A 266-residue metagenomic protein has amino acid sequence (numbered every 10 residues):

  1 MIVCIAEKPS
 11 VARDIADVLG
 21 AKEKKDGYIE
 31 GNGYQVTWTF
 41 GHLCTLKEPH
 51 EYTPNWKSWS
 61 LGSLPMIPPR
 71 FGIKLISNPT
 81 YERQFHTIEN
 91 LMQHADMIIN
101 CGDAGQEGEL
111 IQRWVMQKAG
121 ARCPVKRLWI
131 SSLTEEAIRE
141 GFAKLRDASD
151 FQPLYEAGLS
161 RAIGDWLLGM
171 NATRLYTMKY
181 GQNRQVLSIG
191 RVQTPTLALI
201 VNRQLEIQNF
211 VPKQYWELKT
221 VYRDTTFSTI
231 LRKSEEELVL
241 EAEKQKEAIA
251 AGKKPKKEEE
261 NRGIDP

Functional and structural regions predicted by a protein language model:
M1-W166, M170, K233-P266: Intrinsically disordered, low-complexity regulatory segments
A6, R161, D165-E241: Prokaryote-biased recognition of long, low-complexity C-terminal linker/tail segments that are poorly structured
